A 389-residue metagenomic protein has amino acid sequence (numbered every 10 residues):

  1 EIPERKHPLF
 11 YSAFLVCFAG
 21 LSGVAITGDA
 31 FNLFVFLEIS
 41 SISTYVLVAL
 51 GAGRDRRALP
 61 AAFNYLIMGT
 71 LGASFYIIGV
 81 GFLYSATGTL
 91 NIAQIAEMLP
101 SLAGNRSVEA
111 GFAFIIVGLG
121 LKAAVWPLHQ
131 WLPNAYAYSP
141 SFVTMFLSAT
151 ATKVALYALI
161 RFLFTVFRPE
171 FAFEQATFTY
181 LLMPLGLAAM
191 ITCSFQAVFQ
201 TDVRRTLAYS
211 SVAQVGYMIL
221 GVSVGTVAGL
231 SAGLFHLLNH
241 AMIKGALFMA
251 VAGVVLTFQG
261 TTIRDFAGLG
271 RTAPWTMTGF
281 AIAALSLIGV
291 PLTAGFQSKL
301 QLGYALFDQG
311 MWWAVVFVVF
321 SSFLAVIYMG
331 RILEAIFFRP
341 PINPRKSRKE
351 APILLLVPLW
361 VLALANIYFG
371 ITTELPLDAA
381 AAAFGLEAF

Functional and structural regions predicted by a protein language model:
K6-S107, L121, S141, T152 (+2 more regions): Alpha-helical multi-pass transmembrane bundles of energy-transducing inner-membrane proteins
T44, G79-V80, I116, L128 (+8 more regions): Hydrophobic/aromatic residues in alpha-helical transmembrane segments
P60-N64, S139-A149, T261-T278, M311-S321 (+1 more regions): Membrane-interface alpha-helices at helix entry/exit sites of multi-pass transporters
I67, A113-G120, L147, L181-I191 (+6 more regions): Hydrophobic alpha-helical transmembrane segments of multi-pass membrane proteins
S74-H129, N134, L159-L181, V254-A273 (+3 more regions): Juxtamembrane/interfacial segments at transmembrane-helix boundaries in multi-pass membrane proteins
G104-F114, V143-M145, G229-S231, W275-A283 (+2 more regions): Select transmembrane alpha-helical segments in multipass membrane proteins
W126, K244-A250, Q309, W313-R348: Predominantly late transmembrane helices and immediately cytosolic-facing juxtamembrane segments
V212, L355-L377: Final/C-terminal transmembrane alpha-helix of multipass membrane proteins
